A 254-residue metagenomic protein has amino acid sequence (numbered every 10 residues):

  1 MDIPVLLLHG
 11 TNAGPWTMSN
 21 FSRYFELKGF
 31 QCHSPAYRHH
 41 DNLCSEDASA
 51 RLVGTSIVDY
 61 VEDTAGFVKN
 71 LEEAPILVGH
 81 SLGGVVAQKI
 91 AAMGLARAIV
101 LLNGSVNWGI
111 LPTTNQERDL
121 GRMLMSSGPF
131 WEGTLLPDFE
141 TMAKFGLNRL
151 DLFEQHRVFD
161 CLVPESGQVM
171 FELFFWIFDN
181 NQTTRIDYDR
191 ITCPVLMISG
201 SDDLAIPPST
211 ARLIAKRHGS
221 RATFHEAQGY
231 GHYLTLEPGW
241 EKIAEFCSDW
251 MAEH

Functional and structural regions predicted by a protein language model:
G10-A13, S81, S201: Active-site glycine-rich loops that stabilize anionic/oxyanionic intermediates across multiple enzyme folds
E26-A48: Conserved alpha/beta-hydrolase
V78-G83, A87: Gly/Ala-rich beta-loop-alpha elbow adjacent to hydrolase catalytic centers
L95-F130, V169-F178: Flexible "cap/lid" loop of the alpha/beta hydrolase fold
E132-I186, T192-C193: Alpha/beta-hydrolase
I191, M197-S199, D203: Short beta-strand/loop motif that positions the catalytic acidic residue of the alpha/beta-hydrolase fold
L204-T210: Conserved alpha/beta-hydrolase "acid-adjacent" motif
R221-H254: Catalytic active-site module of serine/aspartate enzymes centered on a nucleophile-bearing elbow/loop
